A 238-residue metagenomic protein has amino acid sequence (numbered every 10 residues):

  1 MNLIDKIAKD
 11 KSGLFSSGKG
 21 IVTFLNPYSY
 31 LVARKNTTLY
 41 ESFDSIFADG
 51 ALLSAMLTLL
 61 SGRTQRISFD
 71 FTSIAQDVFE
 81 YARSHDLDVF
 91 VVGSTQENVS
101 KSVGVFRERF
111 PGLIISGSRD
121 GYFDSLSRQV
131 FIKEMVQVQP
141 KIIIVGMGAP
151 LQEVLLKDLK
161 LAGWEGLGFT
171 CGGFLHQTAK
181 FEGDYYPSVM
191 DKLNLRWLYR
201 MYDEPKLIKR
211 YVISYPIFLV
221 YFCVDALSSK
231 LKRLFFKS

Functional and structural regions predicted by a protein language model:
M1-D70: N-terminal nucleotide/polyanion-binding subdomain common to many enzyme families
K19, L87, G163-L167: A short helix->loop->beta-strand "cap" motif at the edges of active sites that frequently abuts
P27-S29, L52, M147-L151, F174: Short glycine-rich anion-binding loops that position phosphate/pyrophosphate groups of nucleotides and phosphorylated
I46-A48, I67-S68, G112-S118, G163-G172: Short hydrophobic/aromatic-enriched beta-strand-loop microsegments
S54, T58-E134, V138-Q139: Conserved beta-alpha
S54-M56, L60, Y185, V189-S238: A transmembrane-helix-recognition feature enriched in membrane-embedded lipid enzymes and envelope glyco-/phospholipid
G121-D124, W164-M201: Short, flexible loop segments at boundaries between secondary-structure elements
M135, Q139-I144, G148-A149: Proline-aspartate-enriched helix->loop->beta-strand connector
